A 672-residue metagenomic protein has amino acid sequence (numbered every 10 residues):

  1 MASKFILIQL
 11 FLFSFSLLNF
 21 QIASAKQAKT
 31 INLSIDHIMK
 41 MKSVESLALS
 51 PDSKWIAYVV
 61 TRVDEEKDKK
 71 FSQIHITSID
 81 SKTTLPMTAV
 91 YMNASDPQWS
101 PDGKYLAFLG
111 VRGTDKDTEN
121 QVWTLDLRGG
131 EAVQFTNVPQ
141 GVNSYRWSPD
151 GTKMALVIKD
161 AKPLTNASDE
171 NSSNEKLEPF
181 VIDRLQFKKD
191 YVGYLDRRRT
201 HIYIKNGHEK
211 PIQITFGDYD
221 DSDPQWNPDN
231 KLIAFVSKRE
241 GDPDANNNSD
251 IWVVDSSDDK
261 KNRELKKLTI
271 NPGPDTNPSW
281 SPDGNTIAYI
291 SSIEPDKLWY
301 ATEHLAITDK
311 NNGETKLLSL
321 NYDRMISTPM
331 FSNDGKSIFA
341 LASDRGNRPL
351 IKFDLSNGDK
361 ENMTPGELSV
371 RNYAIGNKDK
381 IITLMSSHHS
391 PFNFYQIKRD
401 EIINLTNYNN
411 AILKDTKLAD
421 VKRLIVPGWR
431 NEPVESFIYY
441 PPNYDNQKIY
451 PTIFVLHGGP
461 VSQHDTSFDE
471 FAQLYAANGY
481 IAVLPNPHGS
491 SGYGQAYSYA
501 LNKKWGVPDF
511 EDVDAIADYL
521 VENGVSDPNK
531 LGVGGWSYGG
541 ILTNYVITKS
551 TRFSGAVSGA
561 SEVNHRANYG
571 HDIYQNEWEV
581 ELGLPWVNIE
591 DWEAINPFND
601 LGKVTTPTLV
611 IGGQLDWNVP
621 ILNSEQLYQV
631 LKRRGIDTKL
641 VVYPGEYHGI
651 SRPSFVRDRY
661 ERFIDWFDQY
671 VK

Functional and structural regions predicted by a protein language model:
L33-H37, T83-T88, E131-T136, P211-T215 (+3 more regions): A short beta-strand motif characteristic of beta-propeller blades
D36-S72: Beta-strand-rich domains and repeat architectures in extracellular enzymes and scaffolds, especially beta-propellers
M41-I56, A89-L109, E131-A132, P139-M154 (+12 more regions): Conserved beta-propeller blade repeats
E66-F71, T114-E119, G193-R198, P243-S249 (+3 more regions): Short, solvent-exposed loop/turn segments at conserved positions within beta-propeller repeat blades
F71-S72, K159-G207, S249, E303-L305 (+3 more regions): Predominantly five- to eight-bladed beta-propeller fold
S78-K82, D126-G130, N206-E209, D255-K260 (+3 more regions): Short loop/turn segments that connect beta-strands within beta-propeller blades
P295, Y408-N529, W536, N568-Q575: Cap/lid segment of the alpha/beta-hydrolase catalytic domain
P485-K672: Active-site-proximal cap/loop segments of hydrolase catalytic domains
